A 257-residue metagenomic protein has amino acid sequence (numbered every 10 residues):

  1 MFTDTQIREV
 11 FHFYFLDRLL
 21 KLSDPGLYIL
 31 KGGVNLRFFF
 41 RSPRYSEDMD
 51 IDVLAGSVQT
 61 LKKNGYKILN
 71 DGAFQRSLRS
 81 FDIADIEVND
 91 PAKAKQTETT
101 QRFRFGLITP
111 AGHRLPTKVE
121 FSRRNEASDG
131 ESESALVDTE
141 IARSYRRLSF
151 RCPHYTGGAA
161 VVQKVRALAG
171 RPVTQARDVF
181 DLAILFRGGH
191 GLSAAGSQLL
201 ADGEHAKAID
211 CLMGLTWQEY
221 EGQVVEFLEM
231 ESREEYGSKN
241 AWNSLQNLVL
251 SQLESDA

Functional and structural regions predicted by a protein language model:
M1-Y28, F39-M49, V53-A257: Structured mid-to-C-terminal alpha-helical surface segments
L30-V34: Glycine-rich beta-strand-to-loop/alpha-helix junction loops that act as flexible
